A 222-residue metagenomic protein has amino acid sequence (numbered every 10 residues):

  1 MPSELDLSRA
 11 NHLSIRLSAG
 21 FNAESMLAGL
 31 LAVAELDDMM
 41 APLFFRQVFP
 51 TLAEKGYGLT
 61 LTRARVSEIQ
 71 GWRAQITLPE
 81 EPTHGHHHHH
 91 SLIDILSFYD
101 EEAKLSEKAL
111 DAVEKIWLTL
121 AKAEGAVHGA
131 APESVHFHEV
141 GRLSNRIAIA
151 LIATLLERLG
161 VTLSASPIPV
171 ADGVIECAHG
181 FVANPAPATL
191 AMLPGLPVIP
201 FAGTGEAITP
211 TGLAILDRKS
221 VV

Functional and structural regions predicted by a protein language model:
L7-S8, A32-H128, T189, G195-I199 (+2 more regions): Glycine-rich nucleotide/cofactor/substrate-binding loop typically near the N-terminus or early in the first domain
S8-H12, N22, Q70, P132-E133 (+2 more regions): Short coil/turn connectors at secondary-structure junctions
A10-S18, E133-L143, I175-A178, V198-E206: A short glycine/serine-rich beta->alpha loop
L13-L30, F137-G160: Conserved phosphate/anionic-ligand binding catalytic regions in large, soluble enzymes, centered on
A34-L43, L156-S166: Phosphate-handling active-site elements
R142-I152, T162-L196: Active-site histidine-anchored catalytic micro-motif
K219-V222: Conserved small/polar residues in nucleotide/adenosyl-binding loops
